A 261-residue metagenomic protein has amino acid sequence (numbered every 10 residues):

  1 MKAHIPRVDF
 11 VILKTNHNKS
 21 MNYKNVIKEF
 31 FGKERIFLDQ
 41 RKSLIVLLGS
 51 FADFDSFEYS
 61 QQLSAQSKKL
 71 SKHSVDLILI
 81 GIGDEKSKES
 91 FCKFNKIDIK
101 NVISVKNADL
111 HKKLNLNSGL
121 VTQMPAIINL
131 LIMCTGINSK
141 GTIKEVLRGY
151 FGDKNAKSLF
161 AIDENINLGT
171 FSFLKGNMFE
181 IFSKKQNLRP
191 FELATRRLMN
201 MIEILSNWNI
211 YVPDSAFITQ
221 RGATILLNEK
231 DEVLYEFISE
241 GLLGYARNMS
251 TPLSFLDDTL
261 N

Functional and structural regions predicted by a protein language model:
M1-A3: N-terminal chloroplast transit peptides
F10-S43: A short beta-strand-turn-helix
K33-L70, D76-L77: Short active-site neighborhood of thiol/selenol oxidoreductases, capturing the structured segment around
S50-D55, E85, G241-L242: Short acidic, S/G/P-rich loop/turn micro-motifs used as interaction or catalytic elements
E58-N95, L110: Structural microenvironment flanking redox-active thiols in thiol-disulfide oxidoreductases
D98-V105: Short hydrophobic/aromatic-enriched beta-strand-loop microsegments
V105-G241: Thiol/selenol-based redox catalytic cores and closely related redox-interacting motifs
E240-T259: A short, polar/charged loop-to-alpha-helix boundary motif
